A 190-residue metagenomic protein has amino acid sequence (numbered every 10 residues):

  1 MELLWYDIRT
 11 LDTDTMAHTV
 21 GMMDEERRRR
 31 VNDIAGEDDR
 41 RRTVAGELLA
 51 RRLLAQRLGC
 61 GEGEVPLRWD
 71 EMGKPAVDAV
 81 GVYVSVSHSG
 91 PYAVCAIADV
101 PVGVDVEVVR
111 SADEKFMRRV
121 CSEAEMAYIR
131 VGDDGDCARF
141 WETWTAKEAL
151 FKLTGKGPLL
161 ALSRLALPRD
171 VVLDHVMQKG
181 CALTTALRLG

Functional and structural regions predicted by a protein language model:
M1-G190: Core catalytic alpha/beta fold that binds nucleotide/phospho-ligands
